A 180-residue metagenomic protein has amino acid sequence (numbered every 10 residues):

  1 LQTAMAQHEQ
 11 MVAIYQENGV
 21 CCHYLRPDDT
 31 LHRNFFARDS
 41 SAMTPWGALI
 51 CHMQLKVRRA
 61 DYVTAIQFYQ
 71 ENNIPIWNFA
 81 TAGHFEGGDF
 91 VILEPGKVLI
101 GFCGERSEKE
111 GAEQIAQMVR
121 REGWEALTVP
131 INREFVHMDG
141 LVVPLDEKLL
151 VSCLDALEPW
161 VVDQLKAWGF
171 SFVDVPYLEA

Functional and structural regions predicted by a protein language model:
L1-A180: The feature marks the mature, well-folded catalytic cores of soluble enzymes
